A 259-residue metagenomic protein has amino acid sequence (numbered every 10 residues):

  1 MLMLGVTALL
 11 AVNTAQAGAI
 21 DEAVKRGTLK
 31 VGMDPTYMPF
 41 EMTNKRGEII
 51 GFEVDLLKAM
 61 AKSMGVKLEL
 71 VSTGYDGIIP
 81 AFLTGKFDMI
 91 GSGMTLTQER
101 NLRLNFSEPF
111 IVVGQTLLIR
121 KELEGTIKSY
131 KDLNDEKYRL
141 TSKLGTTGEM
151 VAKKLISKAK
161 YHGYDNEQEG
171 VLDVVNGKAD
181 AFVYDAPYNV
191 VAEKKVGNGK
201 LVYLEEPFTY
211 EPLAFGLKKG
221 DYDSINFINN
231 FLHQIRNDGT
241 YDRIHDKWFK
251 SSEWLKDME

Functional and structural regions predicted by a protein language model:
A17-G93, L102, D238, K247: Extracytoplasmic small-molecule ligand-binding "clamshell" domains of the periplasmic binding protein/Venus flytrap
G18-A19, T147-Y161, Y203, N230-E259: Ligand-binding clefts/hinges and TM-proximal coupling segments of bilobed small-molecule sensing domains
L29-K30, M64-K67, T84-S92, K137-R139 (+3 more regions): Alpha-to-beta junction loops
P35, V112-I119, A186, V190-H233 (+1 more regions): Periplasmic-binding protein-like
M42-K45, L57-V66, S129-N134, G148-Y164 (+3 more regions): Ligand-binding cleft/hinge of the Venus flytrap
V54, E69-P80, L144, H162-N176 (+1 more regions): Short helix-initiation/N-cap motifs at beta->coil->alpha
G77, G93-L102, V151-K154, V175 (+1 more regions): A ligand-binding cleft/hinge motif common to bilobed small-molecule-binding domains
K121-Y138: Flexible hinge/capping segments at coil-to-helix
